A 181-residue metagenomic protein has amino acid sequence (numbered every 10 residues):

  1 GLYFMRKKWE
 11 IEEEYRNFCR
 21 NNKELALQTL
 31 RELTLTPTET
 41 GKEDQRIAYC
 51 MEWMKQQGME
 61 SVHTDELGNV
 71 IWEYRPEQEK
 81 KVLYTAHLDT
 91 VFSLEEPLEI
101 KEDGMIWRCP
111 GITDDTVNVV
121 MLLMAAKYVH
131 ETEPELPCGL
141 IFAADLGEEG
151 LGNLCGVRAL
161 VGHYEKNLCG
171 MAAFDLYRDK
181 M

Functional and structural regions predicted by a protein language model:
G1-Y3, Y177: Disordered, low-complexity tails and leader-like regions
Y3-P110: Acidic/His- and Gly-rich active-site-bordering loop/insert found across diverse amide/peptide-bond hydrolases
I106, G111, D115-M181: Acidic/histidine-rich catalytic neighborhood of metal-dependent amide-processing enzymes
